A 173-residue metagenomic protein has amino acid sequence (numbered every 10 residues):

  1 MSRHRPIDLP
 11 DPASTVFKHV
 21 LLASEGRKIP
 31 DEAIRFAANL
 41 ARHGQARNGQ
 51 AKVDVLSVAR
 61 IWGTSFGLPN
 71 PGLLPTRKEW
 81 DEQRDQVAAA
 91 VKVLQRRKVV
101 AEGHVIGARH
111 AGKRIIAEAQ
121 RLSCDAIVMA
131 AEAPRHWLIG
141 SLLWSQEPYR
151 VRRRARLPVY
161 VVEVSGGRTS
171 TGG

Functional and structural regions predicted by a protein language model:
M1-T15, Q95-I127, G166-G173: Structural beta-alpha unit
R3-P10, S57-D85, T169-G173: Acidic, proline/glycine-rich short linear motifs
L9-G72, R154: Small/aliphatic-rich secondary-structure junction motif
R35, I116, Y149: Active-site phosphate/pyrophosphate- and oxyanion-stabilizing loops and adjacent acidic/basic residues in soluble
F36, K78-A90, R114: Short, solvent-exposed amphipathic alpha-helices that sit in or adjacent to ligand/effector-binding or catalytic
D54-L56, E102-I106, Y160-V162: General small-molecule cofactor/ligand-binding pocket signal
M129-A130, V159-V164: Short beta-strand elements of ligand-binding domains
M129-R153, R168-G173: Glycine-rich, Arg-bearing micro-motifs that act as flexible, cationic patches
